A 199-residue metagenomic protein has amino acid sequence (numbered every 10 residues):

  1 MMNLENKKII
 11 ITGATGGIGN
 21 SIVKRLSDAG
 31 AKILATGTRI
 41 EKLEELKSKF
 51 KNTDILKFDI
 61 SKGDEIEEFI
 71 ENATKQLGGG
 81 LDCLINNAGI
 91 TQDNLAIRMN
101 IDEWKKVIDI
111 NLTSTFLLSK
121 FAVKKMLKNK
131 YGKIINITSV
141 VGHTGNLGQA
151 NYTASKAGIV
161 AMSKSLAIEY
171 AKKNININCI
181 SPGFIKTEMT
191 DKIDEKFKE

Functional and structural regions predicted by a protein language model:
T15-G16: Conserved glycine-rich cofactor-binding loop
F58-F69, I101: The beta1-alpha1 cofactor-binding region of Rossmann-like NAD(H)/NADP(H)-dependent oxidoreductases
L95-A96, E103-I108, T190, F197-K198: Substrate-binding pocket helix/loop in short-chain dehydrogenase/reductase
I97, T144-A150, K172-K173: Active-site loop immediately N-terminal to the catalytic Tyr-X3-Lys motif of short-chain dehydrogenase/reductase
S119, S155, S163: Active-site helix of classical SDR
K124, I168-K172: Alpha-helical segment proximal to the catalytic Tyr-Lys
S139: Residue(s) in the substrate-gating loop at a strand-loop-helix junction that position the organic substrate next
